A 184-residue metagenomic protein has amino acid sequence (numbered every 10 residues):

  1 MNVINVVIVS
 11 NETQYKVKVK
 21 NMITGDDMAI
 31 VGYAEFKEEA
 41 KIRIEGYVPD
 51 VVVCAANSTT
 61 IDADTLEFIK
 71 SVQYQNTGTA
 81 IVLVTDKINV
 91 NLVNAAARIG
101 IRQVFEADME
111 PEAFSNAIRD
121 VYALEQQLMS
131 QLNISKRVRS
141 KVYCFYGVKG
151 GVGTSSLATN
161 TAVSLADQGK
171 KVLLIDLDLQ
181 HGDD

Functional and structural regions predicted by a protein language model:
M1-L128: Long, basic/Gly/Ser/Thr-rich N-terminal segments that mediate initial subcellular attachment or targeting
T24, N94, I99, S135-V138 (+2 more regions): Homeobox/homeodomain signature
E45, Y74, S135-V138, L165: Generic structural signal for beta-strand residues in well-ordered domains
D108, E112, K136-R139, V152-T159: Short, amphipathic alpha-helical segments
R119-S130, D176-D184: Repeat-unit-sized solenoid/scaffold elements
E125-V148, V152-G153: CheY-like receiver
V142-D184: Walker A/P-loop NTP-binding active-site region of P-loop NTPases, recognizing the glycine-rich GxxxxGKT/S
